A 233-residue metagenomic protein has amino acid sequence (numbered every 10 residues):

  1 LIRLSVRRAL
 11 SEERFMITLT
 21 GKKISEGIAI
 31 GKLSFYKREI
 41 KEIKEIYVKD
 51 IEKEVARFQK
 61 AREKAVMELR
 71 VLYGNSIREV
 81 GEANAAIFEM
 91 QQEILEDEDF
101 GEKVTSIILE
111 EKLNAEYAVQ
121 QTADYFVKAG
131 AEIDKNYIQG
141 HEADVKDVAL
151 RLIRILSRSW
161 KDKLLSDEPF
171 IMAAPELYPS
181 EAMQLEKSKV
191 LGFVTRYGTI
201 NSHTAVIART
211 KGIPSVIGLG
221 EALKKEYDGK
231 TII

Functional and structural regions predicted by a protein language model:
L1-I233: Non-catalytic, soluble scaffold/interaction modules
